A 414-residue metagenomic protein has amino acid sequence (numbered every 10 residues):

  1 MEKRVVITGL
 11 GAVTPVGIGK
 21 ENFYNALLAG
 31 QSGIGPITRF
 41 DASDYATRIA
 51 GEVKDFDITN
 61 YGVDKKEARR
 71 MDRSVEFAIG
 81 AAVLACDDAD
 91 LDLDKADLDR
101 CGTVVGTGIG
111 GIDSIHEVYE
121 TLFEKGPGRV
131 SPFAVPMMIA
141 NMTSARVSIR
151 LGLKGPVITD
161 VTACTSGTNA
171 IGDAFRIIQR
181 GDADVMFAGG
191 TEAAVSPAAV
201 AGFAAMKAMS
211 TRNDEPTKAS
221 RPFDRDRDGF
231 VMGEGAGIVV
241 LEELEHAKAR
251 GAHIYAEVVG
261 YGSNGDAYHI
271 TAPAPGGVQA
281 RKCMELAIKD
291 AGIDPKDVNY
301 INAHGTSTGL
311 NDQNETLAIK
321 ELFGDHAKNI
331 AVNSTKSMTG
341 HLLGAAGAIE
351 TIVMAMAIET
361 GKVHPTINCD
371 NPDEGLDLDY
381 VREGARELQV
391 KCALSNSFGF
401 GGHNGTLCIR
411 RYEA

Functional and structural regions predicted by a protein language model:
R4-T8, Q31, G35, D214-A291 (+3 more regions): Condensing-enzyme catalytic core mediating Claisen C-C bond formation in acyl metabolism
I7, N22-F23, L28-T162, T191-G202 (+1 more regions): Conserved beta-ketoacyl condensing-enzyme motif
A12-V16, E21, V63-V83, V130-I139 (+5 more regions): Active-site pocket-shaping loop/turn-to-helix segments
E21-L28, D113-P127, I177-R180, V200-N213 (+3 more regions): A glycine- and small-aliphatic-rich helix-loop capping segment at beta-alpha/alpha-beta transitions that lines
A42-E52, G110-S114, A193-S220, G262-K282 (+3 more regions): Active-site-adjacent elements of ketosynthase-type condensing enzymes
A78-L91, A140-S144, S148-E192, F230-A252 (+2 more regions): Active-site-proximal alpha-helical scaffold in enzymes
A85-D97, A247-I254, M284-Y300, L322-H326: Phosphate/pyrophosphate-binding loops at sites that engage ATP/ADP/AMP, CoA/4′-phosphopantetheine, polyphosphate
E124-S131, G172, R176, V185 (+3 more regions): Glycine-/small-residue-rich "gating" segment that lines the acyl/pantetheine channel and substrate pocket
